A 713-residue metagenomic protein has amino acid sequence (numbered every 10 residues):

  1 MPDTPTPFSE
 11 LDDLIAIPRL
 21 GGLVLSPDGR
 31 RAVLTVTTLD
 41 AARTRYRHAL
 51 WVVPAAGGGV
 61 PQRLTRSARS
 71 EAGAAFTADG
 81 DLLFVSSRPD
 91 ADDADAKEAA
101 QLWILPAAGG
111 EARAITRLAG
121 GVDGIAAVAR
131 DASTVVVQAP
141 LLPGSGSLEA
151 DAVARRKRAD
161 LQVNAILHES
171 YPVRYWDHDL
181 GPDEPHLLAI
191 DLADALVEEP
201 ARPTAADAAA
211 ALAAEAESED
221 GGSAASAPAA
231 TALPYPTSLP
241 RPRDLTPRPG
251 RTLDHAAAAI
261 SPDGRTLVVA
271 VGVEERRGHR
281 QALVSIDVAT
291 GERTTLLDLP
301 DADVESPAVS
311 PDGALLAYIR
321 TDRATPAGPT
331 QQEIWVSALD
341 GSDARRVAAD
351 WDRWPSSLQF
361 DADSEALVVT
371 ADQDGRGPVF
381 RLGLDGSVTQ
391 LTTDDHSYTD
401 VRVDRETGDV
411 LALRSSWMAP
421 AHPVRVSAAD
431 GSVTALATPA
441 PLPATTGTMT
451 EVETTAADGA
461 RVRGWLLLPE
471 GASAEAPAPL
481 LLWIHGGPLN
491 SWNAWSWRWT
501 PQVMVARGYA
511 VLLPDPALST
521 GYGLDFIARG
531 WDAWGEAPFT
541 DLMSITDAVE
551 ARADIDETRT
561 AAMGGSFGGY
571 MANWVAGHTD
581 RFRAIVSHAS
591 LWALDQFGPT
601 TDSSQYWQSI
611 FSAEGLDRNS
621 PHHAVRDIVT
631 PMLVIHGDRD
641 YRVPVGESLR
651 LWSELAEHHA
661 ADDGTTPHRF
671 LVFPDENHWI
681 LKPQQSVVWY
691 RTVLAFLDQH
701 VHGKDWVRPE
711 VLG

Functional and structural regions predicted by a protein language model:
M1-R19, V53-A72, D95-E98, P106-V122 (+6 more regions): Multi-bladed beta-propeller domains
V24, A75, A126-A127, A259 (+3 more regions): Conserved beta-strand position repeated across blades of beta-propeller domains
P27-D28, T77-D79, R130-D131, P262-D263 (+3 more regions): Residue-level detector of Asp-centered blade-edge/turn motifs that repeat once per structural unit in beta-propeller
A32, L82-L83, V135, L267 (+3 more regions): Hydrophobic beta-strand positions that form the internal "hydrophobic ladder" of WD40/Gbeta-like beta-propeller blades
A42-R47, A91-A99, H178-D183, E275-Q281 (+3 more regions): Short, solvent-exposed loop/turn segments at conserved positions within beta-propeller repeat blades
R47-H48, P140-P236, Q332, V433-P439 (+2 more regions): Predominantly five- to eight-bladed beta-propeller fold
P439-R552, D556-T558, G565-S566, F597-T600: Cap/lid segment of the alpha/beta-hydrolase catalytic domain
P514-G713: Active-site-proximal cap/loop segments of hydrolase catalytic domains
